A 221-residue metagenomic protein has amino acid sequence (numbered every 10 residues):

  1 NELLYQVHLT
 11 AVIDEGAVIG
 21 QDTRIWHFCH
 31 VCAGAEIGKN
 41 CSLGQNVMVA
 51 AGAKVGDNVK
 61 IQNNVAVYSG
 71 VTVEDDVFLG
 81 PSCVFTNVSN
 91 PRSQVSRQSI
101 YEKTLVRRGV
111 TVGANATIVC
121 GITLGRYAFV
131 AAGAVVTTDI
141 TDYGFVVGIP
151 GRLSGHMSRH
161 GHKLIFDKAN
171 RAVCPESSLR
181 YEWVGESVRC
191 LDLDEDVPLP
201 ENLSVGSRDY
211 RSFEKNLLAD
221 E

Functional and structural regions predicted by a protein language model:
N1-T10, D22, V71, D76 (+8 more regions): Terminal amphipathic alpha-helical/low-complexity segments used for targeting or macromolecular assembly
E2-L9, D14-A17, R24-T123, P150 (+2 more regions): Flexible, glycine/small-residue-enriched loop-and-beta-strand segment within the central core of proteins
A114, A132-G133: Active-site-proximal glycine-rich helix-loop-beta segment
T138-D139: Loop-to-transmembrane alpha-helix entry segments
